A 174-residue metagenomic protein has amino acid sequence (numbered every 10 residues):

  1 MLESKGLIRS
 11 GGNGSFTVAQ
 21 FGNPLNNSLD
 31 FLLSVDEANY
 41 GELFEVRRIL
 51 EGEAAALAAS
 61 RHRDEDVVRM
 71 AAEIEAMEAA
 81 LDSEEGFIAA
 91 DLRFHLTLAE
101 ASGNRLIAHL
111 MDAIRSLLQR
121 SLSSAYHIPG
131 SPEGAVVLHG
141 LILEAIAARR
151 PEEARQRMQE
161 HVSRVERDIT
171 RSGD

Functional and structural regions predicted by a protein language model:
M1-L50, A56: Short linear motifs at protein or domain termini
E3, T170-G173: C-terminal flanking helix
L43-S124, A135-A145, E153-R164, D168: Conserved amphipathic alpha-helical segments that form helical-bundle/coiled-coil interaction surfaces
S131-P132: Hinge/beta->alpha junction and helix N-cap segments in small-molecule ligand-binding domains
